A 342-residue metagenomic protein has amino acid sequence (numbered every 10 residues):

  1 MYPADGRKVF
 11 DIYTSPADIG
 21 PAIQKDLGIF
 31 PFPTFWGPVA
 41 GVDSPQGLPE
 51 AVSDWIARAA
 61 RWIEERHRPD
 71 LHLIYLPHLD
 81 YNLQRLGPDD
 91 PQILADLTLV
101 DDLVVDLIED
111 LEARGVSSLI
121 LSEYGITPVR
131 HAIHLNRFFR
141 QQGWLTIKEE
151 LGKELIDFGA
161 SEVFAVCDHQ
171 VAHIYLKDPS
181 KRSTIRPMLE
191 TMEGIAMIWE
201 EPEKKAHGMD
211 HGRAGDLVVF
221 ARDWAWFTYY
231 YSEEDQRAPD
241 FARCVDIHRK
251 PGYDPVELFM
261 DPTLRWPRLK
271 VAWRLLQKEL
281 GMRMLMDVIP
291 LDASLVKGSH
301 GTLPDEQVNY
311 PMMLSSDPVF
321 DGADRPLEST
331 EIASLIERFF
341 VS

Functional and structural regions predicted by a protein language model:
M1-G87, L99, E162-V166, Q170-L176 (+6 more regions): His/Asp/Glu-rich, glycine-adjacent segments that coordinate divalent cations and/or stabilize oxyanion chemistry on
W55-W62, L155, I289-G298: Conserved alpha/beta core surface patches that mediate binding of polyanionic ligands
A60, D70-P77, D96-V100, V104-L107 (+6 more regions): Beta-strand elements within well-structured catalytic alpha/beta cores of enzymes that handle phosphate/sulfate esters
H78-D80, S315-F320: Short, histidine-centered active-site or binding-site loop motifs used for metal coordination, general acid-base
L86-P88, D324-L327: Short, solvent-exposed loop/turn segments at secondary-structure boundaries
D89-L97: Glycine-rich tight-turn/loop motif centered on a GG-T
E109-A293: Secreted, luminal/periplasmic, and some membrane-associated catalytic domains that remodel anionic oxygen-ester
V296-S315: Short glycine/proline-rich, acidic loop/turn segments that cap or connect secondary-structure elements
